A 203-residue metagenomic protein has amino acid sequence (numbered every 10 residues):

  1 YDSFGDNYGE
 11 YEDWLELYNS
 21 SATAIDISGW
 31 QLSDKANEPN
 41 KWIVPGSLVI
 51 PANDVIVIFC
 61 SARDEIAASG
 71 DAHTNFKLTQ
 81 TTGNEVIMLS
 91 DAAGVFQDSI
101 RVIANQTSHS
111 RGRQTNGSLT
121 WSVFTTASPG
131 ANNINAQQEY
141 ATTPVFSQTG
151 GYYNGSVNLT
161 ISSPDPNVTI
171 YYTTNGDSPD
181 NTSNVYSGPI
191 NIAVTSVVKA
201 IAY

Functional and structural regions predicted by a protein language model:
Y1-F124: Activation on beta-sandwich/Ig-like modules and their edge loops
T107-Y203: Short, compositionally stereotyped local motifs that mark structural "simplifiers"
